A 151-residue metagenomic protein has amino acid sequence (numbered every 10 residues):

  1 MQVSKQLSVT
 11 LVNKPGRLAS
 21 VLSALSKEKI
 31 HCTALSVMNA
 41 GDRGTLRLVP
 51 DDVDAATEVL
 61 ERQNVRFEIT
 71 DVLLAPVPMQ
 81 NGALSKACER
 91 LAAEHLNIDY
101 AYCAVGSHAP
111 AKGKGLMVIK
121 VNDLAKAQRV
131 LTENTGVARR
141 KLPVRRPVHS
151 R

Functional and structural regions predicted by a protein language model:
M1-N81, S85-R151: Structural preference for solvent-exposed beta-strand-turn elements and adjacent flexible terminal/loop segments within
